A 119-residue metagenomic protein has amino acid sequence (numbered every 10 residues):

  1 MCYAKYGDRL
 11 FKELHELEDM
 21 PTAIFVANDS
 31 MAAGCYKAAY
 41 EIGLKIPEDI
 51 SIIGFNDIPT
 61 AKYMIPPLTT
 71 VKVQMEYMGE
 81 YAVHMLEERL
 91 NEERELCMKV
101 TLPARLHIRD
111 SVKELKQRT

Functional and structural regions predicted by a protein language model:
M1-K5: Short beta->alpha junction loops
Y6, L10-R118: Flexible loop/turn connectors
